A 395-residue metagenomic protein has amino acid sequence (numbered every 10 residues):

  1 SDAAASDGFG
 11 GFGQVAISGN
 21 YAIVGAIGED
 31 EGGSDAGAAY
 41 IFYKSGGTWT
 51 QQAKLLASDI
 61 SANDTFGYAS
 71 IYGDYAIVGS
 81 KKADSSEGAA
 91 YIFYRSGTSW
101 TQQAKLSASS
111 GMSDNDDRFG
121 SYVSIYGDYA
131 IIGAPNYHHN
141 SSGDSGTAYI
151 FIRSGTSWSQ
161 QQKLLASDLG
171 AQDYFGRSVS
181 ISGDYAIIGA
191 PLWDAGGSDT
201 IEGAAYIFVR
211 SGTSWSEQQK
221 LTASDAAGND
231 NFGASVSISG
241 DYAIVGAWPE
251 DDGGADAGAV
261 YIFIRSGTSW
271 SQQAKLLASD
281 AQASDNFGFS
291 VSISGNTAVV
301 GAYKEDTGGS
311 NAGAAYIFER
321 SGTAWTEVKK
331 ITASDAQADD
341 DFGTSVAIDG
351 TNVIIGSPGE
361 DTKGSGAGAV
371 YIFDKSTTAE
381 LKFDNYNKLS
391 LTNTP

Functional and structural regions predicted by a protein language model:
S1-A379: Conserved beta-strand/short-helix segments that make up beta-rich extracellular adhesion/recognition modules
